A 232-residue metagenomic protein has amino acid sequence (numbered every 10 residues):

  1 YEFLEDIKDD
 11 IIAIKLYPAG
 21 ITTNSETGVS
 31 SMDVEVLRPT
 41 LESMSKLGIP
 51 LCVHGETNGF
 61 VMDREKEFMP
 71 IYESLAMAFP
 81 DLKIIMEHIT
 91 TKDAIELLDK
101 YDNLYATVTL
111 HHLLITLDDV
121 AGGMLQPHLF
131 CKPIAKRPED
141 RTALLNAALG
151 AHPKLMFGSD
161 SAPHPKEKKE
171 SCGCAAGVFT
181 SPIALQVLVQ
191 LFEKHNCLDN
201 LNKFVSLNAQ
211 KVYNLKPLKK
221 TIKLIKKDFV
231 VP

Functional and structural regions predicted by a protein language model:
E2-L16, T23-F157: Histidine/acidic residue-rich metal-binding segments in metalloenzymes
D93-A94, L215-T221: Short amphipathic alpha-helical segments with coiled-coil-like heptad repeat character
D99, K211-K216, V231-P232: Short amphipathic alpha-helical patches
G150-P217: His/Asp/Glu-enriched, well-ordered alpha-helical/loop segment that forms or immediately abuts the divalent-metal
K219-P232: C-terminal cap of metal-dependent C-N hydrolases
